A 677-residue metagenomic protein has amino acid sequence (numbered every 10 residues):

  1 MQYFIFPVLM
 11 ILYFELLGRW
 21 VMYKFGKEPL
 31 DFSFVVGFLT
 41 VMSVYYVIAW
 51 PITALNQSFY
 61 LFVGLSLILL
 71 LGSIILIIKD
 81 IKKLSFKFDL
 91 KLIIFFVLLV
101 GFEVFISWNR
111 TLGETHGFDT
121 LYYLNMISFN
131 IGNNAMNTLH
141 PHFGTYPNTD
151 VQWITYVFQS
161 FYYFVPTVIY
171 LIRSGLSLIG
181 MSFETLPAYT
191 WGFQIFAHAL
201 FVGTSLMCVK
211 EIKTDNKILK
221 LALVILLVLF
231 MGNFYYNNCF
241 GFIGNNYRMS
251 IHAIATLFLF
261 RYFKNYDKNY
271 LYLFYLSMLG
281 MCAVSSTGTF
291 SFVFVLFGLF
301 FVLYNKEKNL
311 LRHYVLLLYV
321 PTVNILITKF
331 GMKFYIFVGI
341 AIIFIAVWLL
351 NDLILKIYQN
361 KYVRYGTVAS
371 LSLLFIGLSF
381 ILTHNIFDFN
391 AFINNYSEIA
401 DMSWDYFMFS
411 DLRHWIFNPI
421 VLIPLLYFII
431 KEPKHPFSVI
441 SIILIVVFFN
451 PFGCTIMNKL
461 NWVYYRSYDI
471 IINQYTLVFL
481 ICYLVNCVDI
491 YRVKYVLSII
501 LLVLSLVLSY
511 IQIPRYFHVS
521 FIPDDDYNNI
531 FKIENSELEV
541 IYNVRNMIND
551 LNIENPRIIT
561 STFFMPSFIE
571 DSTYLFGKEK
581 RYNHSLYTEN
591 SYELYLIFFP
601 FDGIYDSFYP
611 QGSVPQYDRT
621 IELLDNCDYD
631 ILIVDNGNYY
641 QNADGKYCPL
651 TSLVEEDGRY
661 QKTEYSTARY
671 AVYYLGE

Functional and structural regions predicted by a protein language model:
M1-I5, W108-Y123, S128, N133 (+9 more regions): Transmembrane catalytic cores of multi-pass membrane glycosyltransferases and polysaccharide-assembly enzymes
M1-K87, N305, H313-A341, L350-N360 (+4 more regions): Membrane-embedded, hydrophobic transmembrane alpha-helices
Y60-G64, L121-L124, H198, N245-I251 (+2 more regions): Hydrophobic/aromatic-rich transmembrane helices and adjacent perimembrane loops
V100-A253, I522-D526, I558: Active-site lumenal/periplasmic loops and adjacent helix-entry segments of GT-C-fold, multi-pass membrane
M231-G232, V284, G288, S498-I533: Transmembrane alpha-helical segments
H252-L271, L303-N309: Membrane-interface transmembrane helices that cradle and orient dolichyl/undecaprenyl
L273-L276, L317-P321, K361-L374, L484-F517: Signature aromatic-anchored transmembrane alpha helix within multi-pass, membrane-resident enzymes that catalyze glycan
E534-I604, L623, D628-A643, E664-Y674: Short periplasmic/luminal acceptor-recognition loop of GT-C membrane glycosyltransferases, typified by
